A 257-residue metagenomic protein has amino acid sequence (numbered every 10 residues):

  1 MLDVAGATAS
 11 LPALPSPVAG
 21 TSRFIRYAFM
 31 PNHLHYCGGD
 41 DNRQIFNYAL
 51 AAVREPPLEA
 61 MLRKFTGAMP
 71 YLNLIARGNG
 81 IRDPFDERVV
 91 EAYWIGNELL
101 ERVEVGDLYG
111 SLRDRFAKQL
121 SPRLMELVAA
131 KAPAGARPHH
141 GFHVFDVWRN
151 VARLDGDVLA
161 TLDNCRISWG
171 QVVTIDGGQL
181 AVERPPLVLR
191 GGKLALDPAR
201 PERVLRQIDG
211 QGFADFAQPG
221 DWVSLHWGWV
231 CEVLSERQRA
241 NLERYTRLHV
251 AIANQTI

Functional and structural regions predicted by a protein language model:
L2-D157: N-terminal intrinsically disordered, low-complexity, charge/repeat-rich segments that act as generic
A160-E183: Structural detector for short beta-strands of small beta-barrel domains
L187-Q207: Short, basic/aromatic beta-hairpin or loop at an interaction surface
F216-A217: Short, well-ordered loop/turn sites that connect or cap secondary structure elements
G228-N241: Short, Lys/Arg- and Gly-enriched loop/turn segments at beta-strand edges
Q238-I257: Short peripheral tails and domain-boundary helices/loops at the edges of structured domains
